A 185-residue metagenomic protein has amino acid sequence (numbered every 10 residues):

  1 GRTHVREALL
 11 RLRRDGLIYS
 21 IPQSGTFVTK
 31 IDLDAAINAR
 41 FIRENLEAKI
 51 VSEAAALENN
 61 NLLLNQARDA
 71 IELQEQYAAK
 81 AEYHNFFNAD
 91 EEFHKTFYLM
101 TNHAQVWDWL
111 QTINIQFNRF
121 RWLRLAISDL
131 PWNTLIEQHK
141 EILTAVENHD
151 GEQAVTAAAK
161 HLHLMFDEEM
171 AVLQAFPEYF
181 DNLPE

Functional and structural regions predicted by a protein language model:
G1-A56, M170-E185: Short linear motifs at protein or domain termini
L33-I37, A54-N60, Y77-E82, N102 (+2 more regions): A ubiquitous short alpha-helical element
A39, L64-A67, F86, D90 (+6 more regions): Hydrophobic packing residues in well-ordered alpha-helices of helical domains and bundles
I42-A56, E91-D129, E168-E169: Hydrophobic, amphipathic alpha-helical faces that serve as interaction scaffolds
E47-Q76: Amphipathic alpha-helical dimerization/coiled-coil segments that flank or bridge DNA-binding/regulatory modules
R68-E75, K80, W122-E185: C-terminal all-alpha effector/ligand-binding and dimerization domain of prokaryotic HTH-type transcriptional repressors
